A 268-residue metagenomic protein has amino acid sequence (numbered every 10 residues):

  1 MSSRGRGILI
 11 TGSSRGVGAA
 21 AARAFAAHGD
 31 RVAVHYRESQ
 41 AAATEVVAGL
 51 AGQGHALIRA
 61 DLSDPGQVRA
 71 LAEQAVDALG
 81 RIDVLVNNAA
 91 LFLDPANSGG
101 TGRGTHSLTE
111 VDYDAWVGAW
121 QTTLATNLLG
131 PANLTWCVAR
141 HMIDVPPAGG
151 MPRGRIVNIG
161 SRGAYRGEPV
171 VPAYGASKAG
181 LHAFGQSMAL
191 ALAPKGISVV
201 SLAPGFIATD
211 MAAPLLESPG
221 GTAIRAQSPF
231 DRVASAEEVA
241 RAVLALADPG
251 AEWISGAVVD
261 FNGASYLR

Functional and structural regions predicted by a protein language model:
G7, S14-G16: Conserved glycine-rich cofactor-binding loop
Q40, R59-L71, E237: The beta1-alpha1 cofactor-binding region of Rossmann-like NAD(H)/NADP(H)-dependent oxidoreductases
T105-A132, V157, L181: Catalytic Tyr-X3-Lys loop
T135, S177, G185: Active-site helix of classical SDR
R140, L190-A191, E252: Alpha-helical segment proximal to the catalytic Tyr-Lys
S161: Residue(s) in the substrate-gating loop at a strand-loop-helix junction that position the organic substrate next
R166, L244, S255-R268: Short C-terminal tail/terminal secondary-structure segment of NAD(P)H-dependent dehydrogenase/reductase domains
A193, S198, I254-G256: Short, small/polar-rich loop/turn modules that mediate ligand/substrate recognition or access, typified
